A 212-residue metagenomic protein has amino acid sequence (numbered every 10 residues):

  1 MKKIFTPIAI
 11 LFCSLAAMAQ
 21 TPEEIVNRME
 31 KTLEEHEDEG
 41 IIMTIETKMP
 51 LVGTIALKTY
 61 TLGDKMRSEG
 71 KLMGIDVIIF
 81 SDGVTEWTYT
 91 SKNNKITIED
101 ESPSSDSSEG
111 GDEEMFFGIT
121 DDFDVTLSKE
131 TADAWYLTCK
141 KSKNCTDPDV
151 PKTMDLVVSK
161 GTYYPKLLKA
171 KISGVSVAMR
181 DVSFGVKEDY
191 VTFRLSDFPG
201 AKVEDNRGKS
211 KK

Functional and structural regions predicted by a protein language model:
K2-I10: Sec-dependent signal peptide recognition, specifically the positively charged N-region followed immediately by
F5, L15-A56, L62-K65, D197-K212: N-terminal leader/targeting segments and the immediate start of mature chains
L33, S105-T120: Short, solvent-exposed helix-to-loop capping segments enriched in aromatics
L33-E34, L57-T61, I78-I79, D124-E130: Short, exposed beta-strand/loop patches in secreted or surface proteins that constitute
M49-P50, K71, T146-V150: Short loop/turn motifs at secondary-structure junctions and domain boundaries
K58-E109, S173-A178: An acidic-aromatic
G118-D124, K129-A201: Gly/Pro-enriched, hydrophobic low-complexity segments that function as extracytoplasmic propeptides/linkers
